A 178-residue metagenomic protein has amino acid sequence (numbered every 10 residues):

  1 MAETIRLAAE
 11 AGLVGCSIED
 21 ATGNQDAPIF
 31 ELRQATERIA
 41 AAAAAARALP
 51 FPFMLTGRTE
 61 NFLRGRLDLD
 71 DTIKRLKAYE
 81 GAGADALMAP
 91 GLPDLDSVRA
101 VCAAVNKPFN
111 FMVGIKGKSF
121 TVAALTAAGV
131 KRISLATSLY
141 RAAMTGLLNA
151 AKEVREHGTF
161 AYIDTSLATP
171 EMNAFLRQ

Functional and structural regions predicted by a protein language model:
M1-L135, R141-T145, N149, E153: Alpha/beta enzyme core
P52, H157-S166: Flexible, glycine/charged-enriched surface loops at secondary-structure junctions
R155-G158, L176: C-terminal alpha-helix/helix-terminus motif
I163-Q178: A short, charged, Gly/Pro-tolerant segment at domain boundaries
